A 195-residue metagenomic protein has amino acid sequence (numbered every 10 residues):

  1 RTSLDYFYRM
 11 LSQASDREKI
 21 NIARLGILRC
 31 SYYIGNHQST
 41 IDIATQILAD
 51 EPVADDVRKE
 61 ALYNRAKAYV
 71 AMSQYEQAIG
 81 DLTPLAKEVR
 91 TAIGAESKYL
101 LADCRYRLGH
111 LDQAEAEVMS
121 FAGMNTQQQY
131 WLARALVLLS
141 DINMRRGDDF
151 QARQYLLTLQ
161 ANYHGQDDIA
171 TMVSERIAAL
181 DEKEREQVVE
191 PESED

Functional and structural regions predicted by a protein language model:
R1-D195: Acidic, polar-rich low-complexity tracts and alpha-helical solenoid repeat scaffolds
